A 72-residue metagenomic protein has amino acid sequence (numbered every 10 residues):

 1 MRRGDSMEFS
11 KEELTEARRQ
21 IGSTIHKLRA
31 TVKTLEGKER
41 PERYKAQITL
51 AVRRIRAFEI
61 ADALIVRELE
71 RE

Functional and structural regions predicted by a protein language model:
R2-H26: Short, charge/polar-rich alpha-helical segments
R19-Q20, H26-E72: Short, charge-rich amphipathic interface segments used for partner binding and complex assembly
